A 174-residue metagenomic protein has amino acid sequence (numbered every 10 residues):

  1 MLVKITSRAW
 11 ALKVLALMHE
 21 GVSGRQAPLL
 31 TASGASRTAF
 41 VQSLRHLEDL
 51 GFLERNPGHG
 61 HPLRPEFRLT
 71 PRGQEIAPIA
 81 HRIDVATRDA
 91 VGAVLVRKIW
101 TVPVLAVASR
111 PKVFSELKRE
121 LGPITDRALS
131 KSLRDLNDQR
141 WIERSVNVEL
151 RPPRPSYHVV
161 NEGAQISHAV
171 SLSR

Functional and structural regions predicted by a protein language model:
M1-A39, A93-A128: N-terminal helix-turn-helix DNA-binding core of bacterial DNA-binding proteins
L15, V41-E48, S130-N137: Short, hydrophobic-biased segments on the C-terminal half of alpha helices that form "recognition helices"
E20-G24, T38-V41, R45-L50, E54-N56: Low-complexity, small/basic-enriched stretches that occur predominantly at protein N-termini or linker tails
G21, L47, G60, I124 (+2 more regions): The DNA-recognition helices of helix-turn-helix-type DNA-binding domains
A27-L30, F40, E48, P65 (+2 more regions): A general secondary-structure boundary signal
E48-G58, N137-N147: A short, conserved structural fragment
H59-I83, E149-V170: Basic, amphipathic "hinge/linker" alpha-helix immediately C-terminal to the N-terminal HTH DNA-binding motif
E75-E120, N161, Q165-R174: Amphipathic alpha-helical dimerization/coiled-coil segments that flank or bridge DNA-binding/regulatory modules
